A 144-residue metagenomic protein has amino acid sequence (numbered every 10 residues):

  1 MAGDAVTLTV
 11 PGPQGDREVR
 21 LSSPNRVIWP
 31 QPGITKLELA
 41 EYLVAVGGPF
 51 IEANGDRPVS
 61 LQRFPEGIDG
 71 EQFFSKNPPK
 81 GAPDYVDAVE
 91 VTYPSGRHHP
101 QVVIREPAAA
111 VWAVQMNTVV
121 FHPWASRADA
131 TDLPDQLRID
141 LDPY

Functional and structural regions predicted by a protein language model:
A2-D135: Active-site loop/lid in soluble adenylation, ligation, and acyl-transfer enzymes
L133-Y144: Short glycine-/aliphatic-rich beta-strand segments at the starts of folded cytosolic domains
